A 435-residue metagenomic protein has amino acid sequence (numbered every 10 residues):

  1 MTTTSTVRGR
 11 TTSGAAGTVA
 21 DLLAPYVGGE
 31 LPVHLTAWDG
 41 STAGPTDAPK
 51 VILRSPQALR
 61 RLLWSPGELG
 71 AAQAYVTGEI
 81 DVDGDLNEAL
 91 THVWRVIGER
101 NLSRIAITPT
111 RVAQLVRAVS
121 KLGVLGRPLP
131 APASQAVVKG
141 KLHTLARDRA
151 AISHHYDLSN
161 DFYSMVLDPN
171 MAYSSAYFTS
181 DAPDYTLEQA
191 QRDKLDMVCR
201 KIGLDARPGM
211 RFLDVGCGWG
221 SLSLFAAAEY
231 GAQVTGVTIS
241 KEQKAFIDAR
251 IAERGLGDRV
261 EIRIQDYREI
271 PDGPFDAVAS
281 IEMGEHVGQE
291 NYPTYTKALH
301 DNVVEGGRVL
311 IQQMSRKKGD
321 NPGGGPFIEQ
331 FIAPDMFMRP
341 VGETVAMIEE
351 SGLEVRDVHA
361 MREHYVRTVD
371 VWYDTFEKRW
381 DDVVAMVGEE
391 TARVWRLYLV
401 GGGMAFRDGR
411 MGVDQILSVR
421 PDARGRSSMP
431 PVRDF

Functional and structural regions predicted by a protein language model:
M1-P183, Q189-Q191, M197, L204: Feature captures hydrophobic
P208-G216: Conserved class I S-adenosyl-L-methionine
W219-Y230: Conserved SAM-binding loop of SAM-dependent methyltransferases across substrates and taxa, primarily the Class I
R254-Y267: Conserved SAM-binding strand-loop segment of SAM-dependent methyltransferases
R268-V278: A short acidic, Gly/Pro-enriched loop at the edge of an enzyme's catalytic core that lines a small-molecule cofactor
P293-G306: A short glycine-rich, Lys/Arg-flanked "PGG" loop and its adjoining helix->strand segment in the class I
G306-M314: Conserved beta-strand signature within the Rossmann-like core of class I S-adenosyl-L-methionine
M314-R426, V432-F435: Substrate-binding/catalytic lobe of Class I Rossmann-like enzymes that use SAM or dcSAM, i.e., the mid-to-C-terminal
